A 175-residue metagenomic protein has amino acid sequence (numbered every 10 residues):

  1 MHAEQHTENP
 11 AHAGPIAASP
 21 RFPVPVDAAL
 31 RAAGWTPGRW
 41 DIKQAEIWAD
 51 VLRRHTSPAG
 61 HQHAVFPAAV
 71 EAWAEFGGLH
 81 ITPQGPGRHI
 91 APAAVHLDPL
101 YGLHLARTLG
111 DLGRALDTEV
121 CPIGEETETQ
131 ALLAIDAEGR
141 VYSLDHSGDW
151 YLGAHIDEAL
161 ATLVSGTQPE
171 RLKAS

Functional and structural regions predicted by a protein language model:
M1-Q130, R171-A174: A surface-exposed partner-binding patch
H104-L105, T129-L133, S147-E158: Short, surface-exposed beta-strand/loop "edge" segments at domain boundaries and coil↔beta transitions
I135-E138: Short acidic-glycine loop/turn motifs at beta-strand connectors
V141-H146: Short, compact, well-ordered microdomains
G148-S175: Compact, glycine/acidic-enriched structural inserts
